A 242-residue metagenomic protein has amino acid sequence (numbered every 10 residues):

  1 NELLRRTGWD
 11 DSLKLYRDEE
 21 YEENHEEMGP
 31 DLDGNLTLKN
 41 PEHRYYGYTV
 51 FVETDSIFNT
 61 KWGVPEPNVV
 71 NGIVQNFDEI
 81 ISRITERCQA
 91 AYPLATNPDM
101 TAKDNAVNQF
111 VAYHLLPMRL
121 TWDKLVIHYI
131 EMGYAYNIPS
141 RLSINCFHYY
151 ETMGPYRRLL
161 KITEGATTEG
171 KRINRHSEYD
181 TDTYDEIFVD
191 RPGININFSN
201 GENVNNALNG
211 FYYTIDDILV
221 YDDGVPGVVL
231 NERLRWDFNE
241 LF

Functional and structural regions predicted by a protein language model:
N1-F242: Mature, structured domains of secreted/extracytosolic soluble proteins
